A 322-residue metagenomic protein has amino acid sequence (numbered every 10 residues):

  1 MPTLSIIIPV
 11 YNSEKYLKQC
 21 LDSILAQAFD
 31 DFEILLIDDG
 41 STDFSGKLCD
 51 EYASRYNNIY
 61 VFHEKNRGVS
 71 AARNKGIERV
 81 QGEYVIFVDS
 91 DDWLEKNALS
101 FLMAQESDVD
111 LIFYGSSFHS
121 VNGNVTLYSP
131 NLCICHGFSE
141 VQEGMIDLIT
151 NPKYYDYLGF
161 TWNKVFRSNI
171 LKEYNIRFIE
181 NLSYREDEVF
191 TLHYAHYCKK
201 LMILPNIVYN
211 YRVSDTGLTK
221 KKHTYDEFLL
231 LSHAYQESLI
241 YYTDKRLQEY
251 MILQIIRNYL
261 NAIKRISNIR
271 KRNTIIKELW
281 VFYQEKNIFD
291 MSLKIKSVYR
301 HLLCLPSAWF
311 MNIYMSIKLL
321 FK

Functional and structural regions predicted by a protein language model:
M1-L25: N-proximal low-complexity "stem/linker" segments adjacent to membrane-targeting elements
Y16-K18, D43-Y52, W93-N97: Acidic helix N-cap motif at the loop->helix transition within catalytic regions of sugar-transfer enzymes
S23, D38-L48, K65, D89: A conserved acidic beta->alpha catalytic loop
E64-V80: Glycine-rich, basic loop-to-helix element that forms the pyrophosphate-binding segment of sugar-nucleotide handling
V69, S90-L201, Y209-D226: Donor-binding/catalytic cores of nucleotide-activated saccharide and glycerol-phosphate transferases/polymerases
V85: Short aromatic/hydrophobic "clamp" motif used to bind/position activated sugar donors
N206-S214, K220-E249, R265, I269-N287: Catalytic core of nucleotide-sugar-dependent glycosyltransferases
S267-K322: Membrane-interface aromatic/basic loop that binds lipid-linked glycans or pyrophosphate carriers, typified by
